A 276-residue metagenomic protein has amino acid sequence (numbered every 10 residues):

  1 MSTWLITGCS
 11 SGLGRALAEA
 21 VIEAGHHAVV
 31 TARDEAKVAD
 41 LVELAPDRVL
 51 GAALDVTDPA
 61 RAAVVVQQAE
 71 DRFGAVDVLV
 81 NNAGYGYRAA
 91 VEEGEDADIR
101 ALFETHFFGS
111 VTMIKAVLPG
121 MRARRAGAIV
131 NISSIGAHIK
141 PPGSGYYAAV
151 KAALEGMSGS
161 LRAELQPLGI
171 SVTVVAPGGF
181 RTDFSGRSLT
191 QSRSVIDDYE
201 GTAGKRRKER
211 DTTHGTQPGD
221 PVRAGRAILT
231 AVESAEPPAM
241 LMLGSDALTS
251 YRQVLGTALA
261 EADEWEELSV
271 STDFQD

Functional and structural regions predicted by a protein language model:
S10-G12, D34: Conserved glycine-rich cofactor-binding loop
A24-D40: Conserved glycine-rich Rossmann-like NAD(P)H-binding loop of the short-chain dehydrogenase/reductase
L54-V64, D96: The beta1-alpha1 cofactor-binding region of Rossmann-like NAD(H)/NADP(H)-dependent oxidoreductases
A90-V91, E95-R100: Substrate-binding pocket helix/loop in short-chain dehydrogenase/reductase
I114, V150-A153: Active-site helix of classical SDR
S134: Residue(s) in the substrate-gating loop at a strand-loop-helix junction that position the organic substrate next
P167-P238: SDR active-site lid
